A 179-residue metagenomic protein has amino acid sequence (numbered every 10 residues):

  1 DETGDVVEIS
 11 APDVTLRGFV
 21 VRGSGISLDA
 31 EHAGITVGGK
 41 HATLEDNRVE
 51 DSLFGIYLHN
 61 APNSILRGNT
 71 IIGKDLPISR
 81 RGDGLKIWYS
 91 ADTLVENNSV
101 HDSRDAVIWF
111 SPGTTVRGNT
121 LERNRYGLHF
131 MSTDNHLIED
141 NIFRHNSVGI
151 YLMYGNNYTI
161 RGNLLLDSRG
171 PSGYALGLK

Functional and structural regions predicted by a protein language model:
D1-R17, R22-H41, F54-N60: Extracellular beta-strand-rich solenoid/capping regions of secreted or surface-exposed proteins that bind or remodel
E2, R48, H59, T70 (+4 more regions): Sequence signature of WD/YWTD-type beta-propeller architectures
D5-E8, S27, H32-T36, G55 (+6 more regions): Structural detector of coil-to-beta-strand junctions
A11-P12, L16, G39-K40, L44 (+14 more regions): Parallel beta-helix/beta-solenoid
S24, K74, S103, G155 (+1 more regions): Flexible loop residues that form catalytic and substrate-binding hotspots at small-molecule/glycan-binding clefts
G39, D140-I142, L152, N156-L164 (+1 more regions): Extracellular beta-rich repeat passengers
